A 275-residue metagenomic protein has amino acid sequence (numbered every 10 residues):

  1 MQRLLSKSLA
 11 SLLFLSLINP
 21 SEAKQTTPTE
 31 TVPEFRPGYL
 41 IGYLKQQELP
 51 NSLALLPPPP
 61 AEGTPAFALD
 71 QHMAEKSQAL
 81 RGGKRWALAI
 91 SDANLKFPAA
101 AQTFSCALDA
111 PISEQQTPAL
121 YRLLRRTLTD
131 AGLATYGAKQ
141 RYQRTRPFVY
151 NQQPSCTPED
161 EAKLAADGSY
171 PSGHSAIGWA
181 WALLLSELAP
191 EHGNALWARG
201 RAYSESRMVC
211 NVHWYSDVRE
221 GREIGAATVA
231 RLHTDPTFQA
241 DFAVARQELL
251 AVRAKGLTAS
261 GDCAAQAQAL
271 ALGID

Functional and structural regions predicted by a protein language model:
M1-L9: Bacterial N-terminal signal peptides that target proteins for export
R3, Y170, H213: Catalytic tyrosine of NAD(P)H-dependent dehydrogenase/reductases that use a Tyr as the general acid/base
S8-S16: Bacterial N-terminal signal peptides
N19-A23: Sec/Tat signal peptide C-region and signal peptidase I cleavage site
K24-V209, T234, D241, A251-V252 (+1 more regions): Hydrophobic alpha-helical bundle signature of multipass membrane enzymes
A202-H233: Interfacial helix-loop-helix junctions of multi-pass membrane proteins
A245: Extracytoplasmic/periplasmic copper-protein system
L249-L257: Replace "edges of transmembrane helices
